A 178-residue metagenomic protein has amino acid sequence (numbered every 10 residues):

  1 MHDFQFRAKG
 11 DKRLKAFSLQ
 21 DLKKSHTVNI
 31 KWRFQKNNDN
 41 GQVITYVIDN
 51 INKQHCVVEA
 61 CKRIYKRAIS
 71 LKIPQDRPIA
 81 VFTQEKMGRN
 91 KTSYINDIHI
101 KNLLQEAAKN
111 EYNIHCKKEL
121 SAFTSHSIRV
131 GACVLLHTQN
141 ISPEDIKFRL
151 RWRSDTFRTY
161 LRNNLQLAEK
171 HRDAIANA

Functional and structural regions predicted by a protein language model:
M1-A178: Extended, non-catalytic subsegments within catalytic or DNA/protein-binding/adaptor domains
